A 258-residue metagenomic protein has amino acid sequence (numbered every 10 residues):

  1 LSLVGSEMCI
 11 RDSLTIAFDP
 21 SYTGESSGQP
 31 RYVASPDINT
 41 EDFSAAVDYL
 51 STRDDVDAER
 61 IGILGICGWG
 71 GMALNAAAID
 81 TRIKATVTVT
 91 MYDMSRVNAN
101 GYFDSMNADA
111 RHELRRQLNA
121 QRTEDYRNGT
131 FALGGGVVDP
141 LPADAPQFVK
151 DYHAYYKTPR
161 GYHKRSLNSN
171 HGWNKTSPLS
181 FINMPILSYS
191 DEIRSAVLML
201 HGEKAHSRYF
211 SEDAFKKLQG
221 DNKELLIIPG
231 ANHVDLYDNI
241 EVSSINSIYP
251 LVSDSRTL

Functional and structural regions predicted by a protein language model:
L3-I10: Short, small-residue-biased leader/transition segments that mark boundaries at the very start of proteins
T23-A58, I240-I245: Catalytic nucleophile-loop/oxyanion-hole region of alpha/beta-hydrolase and closely related hydrolase-like folds
L50, G70-T81, A214: Short glycine-enriched nucleophile-adjacent loop and the immediately C-terminal alpha-helix near the catalytic center
L74-K157: Alpha/beta-hydrolase-fold enzymes
I193, M199-H201: Short beta-strand/loop motif that positions the catalytic acidic residue of the alpha/beta-hydrolase fold
G202-E212: Conserved alpha/beta-hydrolase "acid-adjacent" motif
L218-V234: Catalytic histidine neighborhood in serine/cysteine hydrolases with alpha/beta-hydrolase-type architecture
P229-V234, D238-L258: Catalytic active-site module of serine/aspartate enzymes centered on a nucleophile-bearing elbow/loop
